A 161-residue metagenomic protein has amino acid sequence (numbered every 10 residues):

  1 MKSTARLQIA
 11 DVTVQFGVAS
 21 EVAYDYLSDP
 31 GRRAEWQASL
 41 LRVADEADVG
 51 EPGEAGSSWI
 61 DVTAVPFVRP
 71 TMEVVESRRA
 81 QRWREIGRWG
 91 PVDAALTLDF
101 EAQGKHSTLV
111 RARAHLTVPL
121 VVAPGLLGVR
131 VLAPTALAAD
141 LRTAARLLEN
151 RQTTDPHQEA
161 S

Functional and structural regions predicted by a protein language model:
M1-E51, S161: Hydrophobic ligand-binding cavity/cleft-lining segments
I9-D11, F67-M72, V92-T97: Short, surface-exposed coil-to-beta transition loops
F16, T63-V65, R78, W89-P91 (+1 more regions): A generic beta-sheet turn/junction motif
G17-E21, V75-A80, D99-L109: A short, structured loop/turn motif at beta-sheet edges
L40-E46, R142-S161: Short, highly charged C-terminal tails/helix-capping segments
E51-S57: A short, glycine/Asx- and small/polar-enriched loop/turn that sits immediately N-terminal to a beta-strand
S57-A64, W83-W89: Short beta-strand segments that buttress and anchor functional surface loops
I86-A139, D155-H157: Beta-strand/loop substructures that line and gate deep hydrophobic ligand-binding cavities in soluble
